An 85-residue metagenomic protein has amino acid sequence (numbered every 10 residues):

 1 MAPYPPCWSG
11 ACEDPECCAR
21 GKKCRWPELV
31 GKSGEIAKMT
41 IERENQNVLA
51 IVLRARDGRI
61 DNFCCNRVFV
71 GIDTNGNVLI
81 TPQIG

Functional and structural regions predicted by a protein language model:
M1-K23: An N-terminal amphipathic alpha-helical segment
C17-G85: Folded extracytoplasmic luminal domains of secretory or organellar precursors
